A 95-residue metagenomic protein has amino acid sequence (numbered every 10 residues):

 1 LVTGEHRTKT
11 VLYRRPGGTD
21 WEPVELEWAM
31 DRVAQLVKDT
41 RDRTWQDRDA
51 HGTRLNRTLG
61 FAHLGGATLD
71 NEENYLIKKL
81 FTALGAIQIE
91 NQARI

Functional and structural regions predicted by a protein language model:
L1-I95: N-terminal export/assembly segments and adjacent metallocofactor-ligating motifs of anaerobic energy-metabolism
